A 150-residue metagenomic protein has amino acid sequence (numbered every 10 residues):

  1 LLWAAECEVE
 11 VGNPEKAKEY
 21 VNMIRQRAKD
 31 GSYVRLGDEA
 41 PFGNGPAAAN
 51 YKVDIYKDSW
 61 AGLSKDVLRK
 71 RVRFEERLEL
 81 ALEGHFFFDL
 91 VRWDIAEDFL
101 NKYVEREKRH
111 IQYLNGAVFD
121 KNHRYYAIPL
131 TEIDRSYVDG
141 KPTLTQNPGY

Functional and structural regions predicted by a protein language model:
L1-Y150: Acidic/polar-rich alpha-helix caps and helix-coil junctions
